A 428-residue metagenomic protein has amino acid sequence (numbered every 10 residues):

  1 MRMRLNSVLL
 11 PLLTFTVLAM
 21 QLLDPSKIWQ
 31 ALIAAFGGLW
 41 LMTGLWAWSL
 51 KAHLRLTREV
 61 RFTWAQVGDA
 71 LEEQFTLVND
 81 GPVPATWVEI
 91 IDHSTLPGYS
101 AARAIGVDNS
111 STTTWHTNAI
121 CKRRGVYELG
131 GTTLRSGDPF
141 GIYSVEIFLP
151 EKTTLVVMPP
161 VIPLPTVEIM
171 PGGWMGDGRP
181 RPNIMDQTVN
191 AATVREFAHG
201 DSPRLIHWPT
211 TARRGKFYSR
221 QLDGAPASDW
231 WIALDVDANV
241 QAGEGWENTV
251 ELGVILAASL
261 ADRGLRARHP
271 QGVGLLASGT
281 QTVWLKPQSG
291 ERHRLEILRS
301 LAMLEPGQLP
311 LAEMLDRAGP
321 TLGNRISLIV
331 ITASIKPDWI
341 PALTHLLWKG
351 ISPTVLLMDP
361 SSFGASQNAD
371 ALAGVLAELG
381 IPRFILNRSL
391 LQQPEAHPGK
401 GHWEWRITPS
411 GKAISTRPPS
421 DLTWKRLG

Functional and structural regions predicted by a protein language model:
M1-M3, M20, M42, M158 (+6 more regions): Detector for methionine-enriched segments
M1-T57: Extracellular/lumenal glycan-associated context and N-glycosylation machinery
N6, L22, S26, T95-L96 (+5 more regions): Short, structured coil/loop segments at alpha-helix boundaries
G37-W284, S327-I331, H345: An amphipathic, basic-hydrophobic helix/alpha-beta surface used to engage anionic, phosphate-rich ligands or surfaces
R181-G428: Membrane-proximal, solvent-exposed terminal domains/tails of membrane-associated proteins
